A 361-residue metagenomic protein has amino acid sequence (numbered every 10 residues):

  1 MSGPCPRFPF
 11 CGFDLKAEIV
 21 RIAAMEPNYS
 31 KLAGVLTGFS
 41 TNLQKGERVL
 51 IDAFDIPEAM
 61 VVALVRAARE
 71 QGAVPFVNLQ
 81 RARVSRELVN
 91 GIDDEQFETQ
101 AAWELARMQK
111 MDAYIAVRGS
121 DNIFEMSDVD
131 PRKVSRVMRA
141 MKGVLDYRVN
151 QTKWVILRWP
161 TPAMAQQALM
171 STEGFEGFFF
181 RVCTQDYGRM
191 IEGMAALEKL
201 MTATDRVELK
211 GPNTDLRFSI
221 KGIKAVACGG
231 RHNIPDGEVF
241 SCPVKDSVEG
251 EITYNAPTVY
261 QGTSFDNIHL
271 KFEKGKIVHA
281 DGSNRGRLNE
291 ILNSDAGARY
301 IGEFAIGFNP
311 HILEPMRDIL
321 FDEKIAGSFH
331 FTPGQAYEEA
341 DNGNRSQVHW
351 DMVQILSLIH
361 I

Functional and structural regions predicted by a protein language model:
K16-R21: Short, positively charged and aromatic/hydrophobic N-terminal segments
A23-G250: Active-site bordering "gate/hinge" segments that shape substrate access to catalytic or cofactor-binding pockets
I56, S120-N122, T161, I223 (+5 more regions): Short, glycine-/Ser/Thr-/acidic-enriched flexible segments
V239-A280: Oxyanion-binding "anion nests"
H279-G343: Dual-mode signal for accessory low-complexity, basic/Gly-rich regions
I359-I361: Conserved small/polar residues in nucleotide/adenosyl-binding loops
